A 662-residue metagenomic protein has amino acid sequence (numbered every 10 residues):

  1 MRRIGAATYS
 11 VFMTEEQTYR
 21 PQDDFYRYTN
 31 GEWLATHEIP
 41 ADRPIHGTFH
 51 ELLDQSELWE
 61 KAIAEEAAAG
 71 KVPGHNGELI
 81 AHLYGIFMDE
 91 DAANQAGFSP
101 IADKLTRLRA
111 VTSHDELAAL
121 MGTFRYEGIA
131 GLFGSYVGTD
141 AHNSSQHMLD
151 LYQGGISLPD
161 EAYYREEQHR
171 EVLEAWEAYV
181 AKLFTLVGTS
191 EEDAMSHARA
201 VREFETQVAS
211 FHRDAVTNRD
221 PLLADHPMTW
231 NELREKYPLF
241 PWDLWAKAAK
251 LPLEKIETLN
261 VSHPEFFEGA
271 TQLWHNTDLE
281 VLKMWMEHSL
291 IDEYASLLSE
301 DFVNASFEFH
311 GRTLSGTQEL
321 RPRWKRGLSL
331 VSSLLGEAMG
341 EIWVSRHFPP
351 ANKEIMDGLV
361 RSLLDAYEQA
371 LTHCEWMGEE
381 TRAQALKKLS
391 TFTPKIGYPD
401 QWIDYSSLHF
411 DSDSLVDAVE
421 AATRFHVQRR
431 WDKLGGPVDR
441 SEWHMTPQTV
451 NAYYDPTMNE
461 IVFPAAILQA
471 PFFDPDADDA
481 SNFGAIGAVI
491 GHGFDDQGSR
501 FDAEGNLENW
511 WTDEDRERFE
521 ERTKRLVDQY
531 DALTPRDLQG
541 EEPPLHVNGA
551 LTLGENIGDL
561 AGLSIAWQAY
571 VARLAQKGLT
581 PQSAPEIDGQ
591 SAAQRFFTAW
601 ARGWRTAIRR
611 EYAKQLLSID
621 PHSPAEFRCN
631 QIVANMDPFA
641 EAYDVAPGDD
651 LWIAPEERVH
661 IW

Functional and structural regions predicted by a protein language model:
M1-M13: Short, Gly/Pro- and small/polar-rich lid/capping loops
M1-R2, L239, N260, P264 (+4 more regions): Intrinsically disordered, low-complexity linker/terminal regions across diverse proteins
I4-A7, Y19-D23, Y28-Q95: Active-site-surrounding "flap" and adjacent substrate/cofactor-binding loops of secreted or lumenal enzymes, prototyped
T14-A35, A162-L186, L553, L560-I565: Hydrophobic/aromatic-rich, well-ordered segments within soluble, folded domains that form packed cores
Y26-L34, D54, K61, E65-A69 (+20 more regions): Sec-exported extracytoplasmic/periplasmic mature domains
W33-H37, L158-P159, P471: Short, solvent-exposed loop/turn elements at domain surfaces
D42-A64, E192-F211, S481-I490, D588 (+1 more regions): Short secondary-structure subsegments characteristic of cysteine-rich extracellular domains
A64-G358, S362: Noncatalytic, helix-rich "gating/capping" subdomain that lines the substrate-entry/channel surface of large enzyme
